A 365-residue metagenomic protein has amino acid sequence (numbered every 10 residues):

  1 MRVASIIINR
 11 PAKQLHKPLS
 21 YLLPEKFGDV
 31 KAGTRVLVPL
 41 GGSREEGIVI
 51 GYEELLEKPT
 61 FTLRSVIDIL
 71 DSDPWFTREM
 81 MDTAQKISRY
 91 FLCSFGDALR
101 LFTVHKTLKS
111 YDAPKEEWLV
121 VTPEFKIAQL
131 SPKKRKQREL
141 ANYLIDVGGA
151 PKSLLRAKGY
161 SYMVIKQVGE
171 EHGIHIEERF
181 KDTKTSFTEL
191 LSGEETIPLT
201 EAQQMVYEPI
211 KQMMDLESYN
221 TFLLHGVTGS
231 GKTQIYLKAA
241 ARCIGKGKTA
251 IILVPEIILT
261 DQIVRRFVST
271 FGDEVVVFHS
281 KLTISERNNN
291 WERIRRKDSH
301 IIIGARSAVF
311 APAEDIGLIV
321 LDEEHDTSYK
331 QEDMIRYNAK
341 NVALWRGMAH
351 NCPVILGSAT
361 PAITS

Functional and structural regions predicted by a protein language model:
M1-T360: Accessory, non-ATPase domains that flank or precede helicase/AAA+ motor cores in DNA-metabolism machines
